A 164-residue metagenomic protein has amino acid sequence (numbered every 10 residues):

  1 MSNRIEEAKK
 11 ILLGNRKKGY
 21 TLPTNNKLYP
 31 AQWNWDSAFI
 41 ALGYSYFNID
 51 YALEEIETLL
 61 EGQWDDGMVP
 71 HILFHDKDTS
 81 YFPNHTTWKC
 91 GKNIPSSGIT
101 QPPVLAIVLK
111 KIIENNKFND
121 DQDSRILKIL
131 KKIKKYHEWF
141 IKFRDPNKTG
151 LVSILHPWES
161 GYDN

Functional and structural regions predicted by a protein language model:
M1-Q32, L53-E54, T58, G67-I72: Low-complexity, Ser/Thr/Pro/Gly-enriched N-terminal "stalk/linker" regions
Y20-A38, L42-Y46, P83-P102: Solvent-exposed loop and edge beta-strand segments that line ligand/cofactor-binding and catalytic clefts
I49-D123, L127-L130, I141-R144, K148-S160: Helix-terminus loop motifs that line ligand-binding clefts
I133-K134: Hydrophobic alpha-helical hairpins/lids featuring a short glycine-rich hinge
D163-N164: Aromatic (Trp/Tyr) and acidic
